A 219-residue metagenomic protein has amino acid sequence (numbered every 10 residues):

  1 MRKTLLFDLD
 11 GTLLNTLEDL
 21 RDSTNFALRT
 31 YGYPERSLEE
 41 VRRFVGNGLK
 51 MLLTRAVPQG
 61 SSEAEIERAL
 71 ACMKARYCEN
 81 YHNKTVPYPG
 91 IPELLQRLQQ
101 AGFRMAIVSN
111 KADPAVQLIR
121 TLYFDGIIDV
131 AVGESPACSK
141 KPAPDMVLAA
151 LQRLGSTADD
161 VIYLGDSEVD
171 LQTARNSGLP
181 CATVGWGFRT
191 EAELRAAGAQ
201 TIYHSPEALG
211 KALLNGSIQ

Functional and structural regions predicted by a protein language model:
R2-R43, T54: Active-site neighborhood of HAD-like aspartate-dependent phosphohydrolases
R29-Y31, E35, L52-G60, K84 (+5 more regions): Substrate-recognition/cap helix-loop segment adjacent to the acidic, metal-dependent catalytic center of Asp-based
F44, G48, V86-G90, K111 (+3 more regions): Short beta->alpha linker loops
N47-E79, R97: A metal-dependent, Asp-based hydrolase signature
N110, S135, G185-G187, P206: Short secondary-structure boundary segments
F124-A131, R195-G210: Structural recognition of alpha->loop->beta junctions
I162-Y203: Acidic, Mg2+-coordinating phosphoryl-transfer loop and its flanking beta/alpha structural elements, shared across
